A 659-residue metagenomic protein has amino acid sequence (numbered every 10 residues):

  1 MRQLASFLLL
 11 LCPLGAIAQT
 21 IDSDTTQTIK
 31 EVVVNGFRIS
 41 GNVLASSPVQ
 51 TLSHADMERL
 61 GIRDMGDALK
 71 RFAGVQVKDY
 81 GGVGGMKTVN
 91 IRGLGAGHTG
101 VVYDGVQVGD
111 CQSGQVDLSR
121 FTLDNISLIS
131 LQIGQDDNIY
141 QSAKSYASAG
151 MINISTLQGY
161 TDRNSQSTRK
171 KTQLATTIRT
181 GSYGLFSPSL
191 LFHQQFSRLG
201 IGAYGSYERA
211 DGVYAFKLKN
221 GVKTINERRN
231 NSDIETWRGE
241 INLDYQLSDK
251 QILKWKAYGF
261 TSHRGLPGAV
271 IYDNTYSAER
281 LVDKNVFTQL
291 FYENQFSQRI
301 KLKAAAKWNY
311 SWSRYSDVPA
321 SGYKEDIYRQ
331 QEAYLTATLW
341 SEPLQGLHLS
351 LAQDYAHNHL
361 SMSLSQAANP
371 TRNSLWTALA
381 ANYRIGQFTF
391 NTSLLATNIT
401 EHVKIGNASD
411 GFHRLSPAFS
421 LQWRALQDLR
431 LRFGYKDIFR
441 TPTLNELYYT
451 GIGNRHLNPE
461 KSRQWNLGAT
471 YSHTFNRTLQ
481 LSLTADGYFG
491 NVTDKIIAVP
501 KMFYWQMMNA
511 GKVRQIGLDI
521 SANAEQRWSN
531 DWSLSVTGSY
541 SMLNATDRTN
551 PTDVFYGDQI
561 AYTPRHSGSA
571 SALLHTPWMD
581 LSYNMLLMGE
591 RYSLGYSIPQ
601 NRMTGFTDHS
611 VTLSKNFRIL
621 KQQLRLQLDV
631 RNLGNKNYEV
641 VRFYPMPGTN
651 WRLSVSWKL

Functional and structural regions predicted by a protein language model:
Q19-E58, G66, A96: Short, acidic, small-residue-rich periplasmic hinge/interaction motif at the N-terminus of Gram-negative outer-membrane
G66, K70-Q107: Extracytoplasmic beta-strand/coil segments of soluble accessory domains associated with Gram-negative outer-membrane
R120-A175: A beta-strand signature from Gram-negative outer-membrane beta-barrel systems, especially the internal plug domain
A210, Y214, N226-T236, Q246-E332 (+1 more regions): Flexible loop and strand-edge segments within Gram-negative outer membrane beta-barrel domains
S248, L344-D354, N358-H359, S363-G490 (+1 more regions): Structural signature of Gram-negative outer-membrane beta-barrels, strongest in the C-terminal barrel of TonB-dependent
K303-Y315, L431-R432, E460-I516, S521-E525 (+1 more regions): Membrane-embedded beta-barrel scaffold of Gram-negative outer-membrane proteins
Q345, L483-N491, N509-L594, K621-Q623 (+1 more regions): Gram-negative outer-membrane beta-barrel transporters
Y488, L587-L594, R602, S610-L659: C-terminal beta-signal and adjacent terminal beta-strands/loops of Gram-negative outer-membrane beta-barrel proteins
